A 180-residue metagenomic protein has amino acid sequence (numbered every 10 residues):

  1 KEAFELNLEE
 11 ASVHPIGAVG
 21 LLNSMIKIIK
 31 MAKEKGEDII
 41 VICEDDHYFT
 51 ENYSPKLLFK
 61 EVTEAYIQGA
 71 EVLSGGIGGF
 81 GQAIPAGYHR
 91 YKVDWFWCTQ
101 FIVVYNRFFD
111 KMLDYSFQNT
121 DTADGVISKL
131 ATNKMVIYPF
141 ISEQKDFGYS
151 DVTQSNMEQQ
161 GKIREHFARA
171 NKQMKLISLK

Functional and structural regions predicted by a protein language model:
K1-C43, H47-K180: An acidic/histidine-cluster motif and surrounding catalytic segment that typifies divalent-metal-assisted enzyme active
